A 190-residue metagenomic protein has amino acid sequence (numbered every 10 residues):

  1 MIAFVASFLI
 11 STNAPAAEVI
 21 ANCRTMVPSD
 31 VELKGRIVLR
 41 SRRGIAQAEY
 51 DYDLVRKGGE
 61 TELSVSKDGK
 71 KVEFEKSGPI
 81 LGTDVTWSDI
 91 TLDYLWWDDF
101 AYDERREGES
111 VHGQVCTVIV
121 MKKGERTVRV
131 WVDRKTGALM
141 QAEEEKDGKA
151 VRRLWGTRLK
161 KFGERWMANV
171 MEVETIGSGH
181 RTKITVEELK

Functional and structural regions predicted by a protein language model:
M1-S11: Sec-dependent N-terminal signal peptides
T12-G78, A101-Y102: N-terminal mature ectodomain segment of secretory-pathway/periplasmic proteins
A17-E18, D93-R105, A150-R153: A short, amphipathic edge element
V31-L39, V85-S88, V132-M140: Short, basic/low-complexity N-terminal boundary segments at the transition from targeting/disordered tails
K34-R40, V55-K57, S66, E75 (+6 more regions): A structural detector for beta-sheet-dominated domains
G69-L95: Acidic/charged, solvent-exposed loop-and-adjacent secondary-structure segments enriched in E/D, K/R, S/T, and G/P
A101-S110, T157-L159: Short amphipathic beta-strand and strand-loop transition segments with alternating hydrophobic
G113-K190: Gly/Pro-enriched, hydrophobic low-complexity segments that function as extracytoplasmic propeptides/linkers
